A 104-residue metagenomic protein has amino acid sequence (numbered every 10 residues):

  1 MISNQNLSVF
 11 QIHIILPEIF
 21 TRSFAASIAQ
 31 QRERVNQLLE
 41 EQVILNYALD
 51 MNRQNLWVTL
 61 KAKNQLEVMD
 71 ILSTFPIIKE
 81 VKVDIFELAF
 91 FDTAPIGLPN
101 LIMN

Functional and structural regions predicted by a protein language model:
M1-N104: Conserved, structured core segments of small domains
